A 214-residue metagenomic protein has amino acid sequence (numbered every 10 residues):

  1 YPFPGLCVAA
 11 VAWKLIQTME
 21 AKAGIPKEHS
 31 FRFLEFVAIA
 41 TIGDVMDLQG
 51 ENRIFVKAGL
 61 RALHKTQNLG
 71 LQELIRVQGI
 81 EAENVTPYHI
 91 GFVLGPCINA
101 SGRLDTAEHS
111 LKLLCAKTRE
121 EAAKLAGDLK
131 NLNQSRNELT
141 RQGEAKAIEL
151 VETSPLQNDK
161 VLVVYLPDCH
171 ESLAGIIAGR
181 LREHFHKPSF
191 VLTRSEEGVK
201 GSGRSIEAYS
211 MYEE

Functional and structural regions predicted by a protein language model:
Y1-V11, A21, E28-F31: Hydrophobic, small-residue-rich alpha-helical packing segments that form membrane-like cores
C7-K14, I176, R180: Short amphipathic alpha-helical face segments that pack within enzyme cores and frequently flank/anchor catalytic
V11-L15, F55-A58: Alpha-helical scaffold elements adjacent to nucleotide-binding pockets in ATP/GTP-utilizing enzyme cores
E20-E214: Hydrophobic helix-and-loop "lid/oligomerization" segment in the mid-to-C-terminal part of catalytic domains
